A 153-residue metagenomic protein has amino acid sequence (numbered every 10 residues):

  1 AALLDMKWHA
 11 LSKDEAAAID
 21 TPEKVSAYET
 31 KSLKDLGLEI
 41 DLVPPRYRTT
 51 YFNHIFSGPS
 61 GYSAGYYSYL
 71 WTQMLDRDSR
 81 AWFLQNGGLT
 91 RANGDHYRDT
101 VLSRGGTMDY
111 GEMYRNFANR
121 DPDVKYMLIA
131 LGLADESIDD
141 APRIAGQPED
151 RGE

Functional and structural regions predicted by a protein language model:
A1-E153: C-terminal, non-catalytic "cap/extension" segments appended to globular domains
